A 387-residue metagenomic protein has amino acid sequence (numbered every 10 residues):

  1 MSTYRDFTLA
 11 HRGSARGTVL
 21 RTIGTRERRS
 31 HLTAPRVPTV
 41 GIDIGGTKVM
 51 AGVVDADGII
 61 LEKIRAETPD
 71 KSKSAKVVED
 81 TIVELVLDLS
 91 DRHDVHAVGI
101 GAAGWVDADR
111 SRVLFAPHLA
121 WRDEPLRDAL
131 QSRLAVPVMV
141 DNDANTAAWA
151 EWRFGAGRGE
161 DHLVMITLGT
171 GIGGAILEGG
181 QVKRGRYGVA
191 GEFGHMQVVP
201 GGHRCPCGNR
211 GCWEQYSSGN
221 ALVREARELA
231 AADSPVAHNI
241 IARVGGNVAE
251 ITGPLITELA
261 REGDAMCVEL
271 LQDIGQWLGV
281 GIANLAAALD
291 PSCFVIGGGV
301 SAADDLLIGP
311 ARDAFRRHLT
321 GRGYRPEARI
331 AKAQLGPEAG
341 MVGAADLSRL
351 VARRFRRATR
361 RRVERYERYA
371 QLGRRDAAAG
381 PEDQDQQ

Functional and structural regions predicted by a protein language model:
S2-G13, G17-A97, D107-R112, R127-V138 (+4 more regions): ATP-binding/phosphotransfer module of carbohydrate and carboxylate kinases, centering on a glycine-rich
D43, G99-A103, D141, M165-G171 (+1 more regions): Short beta-strand segments
I64-A66, P117, R186: Short hydrophobic alpha-helix segments
T68-D70, W121, V189-E192: A short acidic/small-residue loop/turn micro-motif
P117-D123, M139-N145, M165-L168, A331-E338: Active-site nucleophile and cofactor-binding loops and adjacent substrate-binding regions of central metabolic enzymes
A147-R153, G174-I176, H195-M196: Adenylate-forming
I176-E192: Short, charged low-complexity linear segments at domain edges
P381-Q386: Short, intrinsically disordered C-terminal tails of secreted or membrane-associated proteins
